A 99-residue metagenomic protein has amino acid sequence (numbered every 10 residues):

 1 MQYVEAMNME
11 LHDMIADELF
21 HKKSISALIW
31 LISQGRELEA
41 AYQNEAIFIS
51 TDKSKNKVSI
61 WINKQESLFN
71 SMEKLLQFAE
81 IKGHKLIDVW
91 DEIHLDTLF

Functional and structural regions predicted by a protein language model:
M1-V4, E66-S67, L98: Short linear motifs embedded in intrinsically disordered, proline/glycine-rich low-complexity segments
Q2-E39: Negatively charged, low-complexity tracts enriched in Asp/Glu with abundant Ser/Thr
D17-F20, S67, F78: Non-membrane alpha-helical secondary structure
I29-N63: Amphipathic, interaction-prone secondary-structure segments
K64-K74: A short, exposed loop/beta-hairpin motif centered on an aromatic-Gly-Thr core
M72-F99: Acidic, low-complexity intrinsically disordered segments
